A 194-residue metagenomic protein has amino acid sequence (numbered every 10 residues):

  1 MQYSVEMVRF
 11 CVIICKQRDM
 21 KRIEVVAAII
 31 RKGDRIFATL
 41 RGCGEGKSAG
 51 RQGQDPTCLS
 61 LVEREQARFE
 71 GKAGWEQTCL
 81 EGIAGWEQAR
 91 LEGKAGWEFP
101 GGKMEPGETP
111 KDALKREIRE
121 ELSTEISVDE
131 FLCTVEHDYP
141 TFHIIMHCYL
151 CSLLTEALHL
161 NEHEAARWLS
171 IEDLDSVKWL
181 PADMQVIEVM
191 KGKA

Functional and structural regions predicted by a protein language model:
I14, S48-Q54, S60-E65: Short Gly/Ser/Thr- and charged-rich N-terminal loops/segments that act as flexible capping/hinge elements
M20-F37: Conserved N-terminal beta-strand and adjoining loop/helix that marks the start of the Nudix/MutT-like hydrolase domain
P56, R64-L91: Long, intrinsically disordered low-complexity tandem-repeat segments
F99-F131, S170: The catalytic Nudix box helix
E125, V135-A157, R167: Active-site-adjacent beta-strand/loop module that shapes the phosphate/pyrophosphate-binding cleft
L150, H159-M190: NUDIX/MutT-family hydrolases
